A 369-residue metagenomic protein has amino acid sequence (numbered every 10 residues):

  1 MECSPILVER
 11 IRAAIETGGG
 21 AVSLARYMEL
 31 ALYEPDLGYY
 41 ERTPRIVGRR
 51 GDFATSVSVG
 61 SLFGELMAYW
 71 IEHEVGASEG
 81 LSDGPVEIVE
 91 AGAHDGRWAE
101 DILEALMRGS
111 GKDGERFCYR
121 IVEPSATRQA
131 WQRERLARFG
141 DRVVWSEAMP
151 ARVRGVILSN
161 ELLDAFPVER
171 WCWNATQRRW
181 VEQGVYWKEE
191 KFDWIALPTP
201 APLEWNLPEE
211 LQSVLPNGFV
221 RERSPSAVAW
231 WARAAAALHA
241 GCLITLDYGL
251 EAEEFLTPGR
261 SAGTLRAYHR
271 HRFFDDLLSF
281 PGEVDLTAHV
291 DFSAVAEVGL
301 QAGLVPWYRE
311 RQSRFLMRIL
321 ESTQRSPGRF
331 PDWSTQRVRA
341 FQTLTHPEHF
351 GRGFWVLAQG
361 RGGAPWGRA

Functional and structural regions predicted by a protein language model:
M1-V153, W171, R314, G328 (+1 more regions): Rossmann-like AdoMet
I6, S23-R26, S58, L62 (+7 more regions): Generic recognition of stable, solvent-exposed alpha-helical segments in well-folded globular domains
A31, I157, V295: A residue-level signal for conserved active-site and pocket-lining positions in enzyme catalytic cores
A93, L162, L246-L250: Short, well-ordered beta-to-alpha junction loops that form the rim of enzyme active sites and present histidine/acidic
S146-P150, L163-R179, R223-R233: A short, conserved alpha-helix within the catalytic core of class I
R154-G155, G241: Conserved acidic residues
L158-L211, P258-Y268: A mobile, often basic/glycine-rich helix-loop segment that functions as the active-site lid/recognition loop
E204-A369: Long, Lys/Arg- and hydrophobic-enriched amphipathic alpha-helices
